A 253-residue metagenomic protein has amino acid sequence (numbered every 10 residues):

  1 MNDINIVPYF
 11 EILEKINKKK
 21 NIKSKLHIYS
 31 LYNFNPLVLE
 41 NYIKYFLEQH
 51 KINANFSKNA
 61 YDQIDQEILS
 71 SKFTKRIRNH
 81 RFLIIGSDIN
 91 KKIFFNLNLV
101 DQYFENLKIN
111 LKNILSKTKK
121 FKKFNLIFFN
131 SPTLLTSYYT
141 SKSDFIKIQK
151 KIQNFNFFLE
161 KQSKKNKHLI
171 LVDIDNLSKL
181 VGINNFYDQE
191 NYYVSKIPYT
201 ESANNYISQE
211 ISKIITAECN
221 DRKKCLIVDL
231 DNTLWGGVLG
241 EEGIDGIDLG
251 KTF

Functional and structural regions predicted by a protein language model:
M1-K251: Extracellular glycan-modifying ectodomains
